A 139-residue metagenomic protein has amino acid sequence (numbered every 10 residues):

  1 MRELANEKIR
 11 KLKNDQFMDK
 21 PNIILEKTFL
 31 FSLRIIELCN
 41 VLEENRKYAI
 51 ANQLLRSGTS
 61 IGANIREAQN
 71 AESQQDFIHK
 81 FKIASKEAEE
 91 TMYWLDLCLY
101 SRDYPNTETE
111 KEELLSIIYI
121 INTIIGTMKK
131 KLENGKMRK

Functional and structural regions predicted by a protein language model:
M1-E67, A71-K139: Short, C-terminally biased terminal segments at protein or domain edges
